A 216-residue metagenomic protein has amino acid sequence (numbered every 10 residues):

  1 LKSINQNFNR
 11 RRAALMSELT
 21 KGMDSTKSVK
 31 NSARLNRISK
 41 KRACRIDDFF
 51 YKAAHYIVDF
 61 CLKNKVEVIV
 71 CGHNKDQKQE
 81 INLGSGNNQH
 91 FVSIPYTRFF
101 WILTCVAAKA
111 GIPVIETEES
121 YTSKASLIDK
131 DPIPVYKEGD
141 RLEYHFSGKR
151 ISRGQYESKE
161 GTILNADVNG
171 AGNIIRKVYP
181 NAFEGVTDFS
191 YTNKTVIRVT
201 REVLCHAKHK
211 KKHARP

Functional and structural regions predicted by a protein language model:
L1-P216: Positively charged, helix-rich recognition surfaces that bind polyanionic ligands
